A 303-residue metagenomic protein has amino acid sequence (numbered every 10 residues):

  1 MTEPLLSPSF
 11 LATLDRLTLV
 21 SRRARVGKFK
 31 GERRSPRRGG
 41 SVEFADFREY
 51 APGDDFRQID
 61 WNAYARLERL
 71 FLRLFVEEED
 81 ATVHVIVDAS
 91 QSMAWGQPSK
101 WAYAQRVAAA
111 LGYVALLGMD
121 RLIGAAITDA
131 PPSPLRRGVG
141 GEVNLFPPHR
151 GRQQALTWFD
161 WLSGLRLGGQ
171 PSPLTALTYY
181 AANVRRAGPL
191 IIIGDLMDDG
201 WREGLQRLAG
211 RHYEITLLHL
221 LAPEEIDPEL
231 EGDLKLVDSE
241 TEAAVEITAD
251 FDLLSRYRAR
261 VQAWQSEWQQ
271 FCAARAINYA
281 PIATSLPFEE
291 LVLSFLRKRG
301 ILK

Functional and structural regions predicted by a protein language model:
M1-D129, V143-F146, Y179, P189-I193 (+7 more regions): An amphipathic, basic-hydrophobic helix/alpha-beta surface used to engage anionic, phosphate-rich ligands or surfaces
D129, V143-L156, D160-G164: RNase H catalytic domain
R137-G138: Glycine-biased, low-complexity coil/linker segments
Q154-G188, G200, L221-A222: Von Willebrand factor
L177-A181, R185, P189-I193, G200 (+2 more regions): C-terminal functional segments of enzyme domains
D227-S266: SAM-dependent methyltransferase
E267-R299: Conserved, well-ordered alpha-helix/loop/beta-strand core segments that scaffold catalytic motifs
